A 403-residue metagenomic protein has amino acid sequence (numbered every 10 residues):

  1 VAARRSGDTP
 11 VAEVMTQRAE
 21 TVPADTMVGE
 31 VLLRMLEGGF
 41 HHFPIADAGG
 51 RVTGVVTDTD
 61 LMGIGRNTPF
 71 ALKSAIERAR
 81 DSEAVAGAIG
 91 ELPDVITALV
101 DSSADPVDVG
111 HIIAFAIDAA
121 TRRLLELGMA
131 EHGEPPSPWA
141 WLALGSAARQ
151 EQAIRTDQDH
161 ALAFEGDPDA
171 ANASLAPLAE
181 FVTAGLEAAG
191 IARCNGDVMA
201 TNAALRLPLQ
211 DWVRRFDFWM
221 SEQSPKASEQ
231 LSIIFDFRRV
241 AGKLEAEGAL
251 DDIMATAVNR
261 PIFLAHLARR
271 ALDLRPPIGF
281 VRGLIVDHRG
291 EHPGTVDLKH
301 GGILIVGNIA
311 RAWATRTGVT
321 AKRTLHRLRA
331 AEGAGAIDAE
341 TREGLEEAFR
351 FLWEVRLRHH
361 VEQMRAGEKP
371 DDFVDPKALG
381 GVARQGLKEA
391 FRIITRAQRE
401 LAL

Functional and structural regions predicted by a protein language model:
V1-G7, F40, R51-T68: Short beta->alpha transition motifs characteristic of CBS
A2, A12, E20, M62 (+1 more regions): Nucleotide phosphate-binding site architecture
G7-A19, D157: Bateman (tandem CBS) regulatory domains
E13, M27, D60-L61, D157: Histidine- and aromatic-rich ligand-binding microenvironments
T21-F40, A46-D47: The conserved cystathionine-beta-synthase
A48, T59-L61, F164-D167: Short beta-strand-to-loop transition segments that serve as allosteric relay/switch motifs in sensory/regulatory domains
A71-L403: A nucleotide- and high-energy phosphate-metabolite-utilizing enzyme signature
